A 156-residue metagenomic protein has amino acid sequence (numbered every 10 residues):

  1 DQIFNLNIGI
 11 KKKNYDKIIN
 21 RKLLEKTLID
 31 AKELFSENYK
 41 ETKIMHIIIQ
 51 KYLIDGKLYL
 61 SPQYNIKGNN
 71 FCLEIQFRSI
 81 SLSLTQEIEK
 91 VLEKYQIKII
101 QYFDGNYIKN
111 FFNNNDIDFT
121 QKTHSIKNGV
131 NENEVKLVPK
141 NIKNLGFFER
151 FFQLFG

Functional and structural regions predicted by a protein language model:
D1-G156: Nucleotide/phosphate-binding catalytic cleft detector across ATP-hydrolyzing and phosphate-transferring enzymes
